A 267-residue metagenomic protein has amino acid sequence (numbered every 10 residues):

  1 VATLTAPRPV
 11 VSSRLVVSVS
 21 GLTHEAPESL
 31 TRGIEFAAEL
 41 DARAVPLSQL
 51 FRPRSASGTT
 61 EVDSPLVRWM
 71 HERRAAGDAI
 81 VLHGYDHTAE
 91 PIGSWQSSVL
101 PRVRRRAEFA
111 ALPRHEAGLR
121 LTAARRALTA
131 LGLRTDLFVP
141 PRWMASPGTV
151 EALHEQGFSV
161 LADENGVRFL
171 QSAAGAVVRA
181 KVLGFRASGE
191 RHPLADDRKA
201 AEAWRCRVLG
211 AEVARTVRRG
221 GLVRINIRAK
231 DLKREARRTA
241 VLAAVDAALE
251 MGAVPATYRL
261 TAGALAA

Functional and structural regions predicted by a protein language model:
V1-A79: Active-site beta->alpha N-cap acidic-glycine motif
P7-V10, L47-S48, V160-L161, V217-A267: C-terminal domain-boundary segment and adjacent tail
P9, T59-E61, R68, P140-R224: Active-site-adjacent pocket scaffolds in enzyme catalytic domains
L22-R32, R52-L66, T88, V139-G148 (+4 more regions): Acidic-and-aromatic substrate-binding clefts and catalytic sites of carbohydrate-active enzymes
G33-A37, S64-H71, L121-R125, V150 (+2 more regions): Generic structural signal for well-ordered alpha-helices, preferentially at hydrophobic/aromatic core positions
P46, L50-T149, L222-A229: Metal-dependent polysaccharide deacetylase catalytic core of the NodB/CE4 family, i.e., the active-site-bearing domain
